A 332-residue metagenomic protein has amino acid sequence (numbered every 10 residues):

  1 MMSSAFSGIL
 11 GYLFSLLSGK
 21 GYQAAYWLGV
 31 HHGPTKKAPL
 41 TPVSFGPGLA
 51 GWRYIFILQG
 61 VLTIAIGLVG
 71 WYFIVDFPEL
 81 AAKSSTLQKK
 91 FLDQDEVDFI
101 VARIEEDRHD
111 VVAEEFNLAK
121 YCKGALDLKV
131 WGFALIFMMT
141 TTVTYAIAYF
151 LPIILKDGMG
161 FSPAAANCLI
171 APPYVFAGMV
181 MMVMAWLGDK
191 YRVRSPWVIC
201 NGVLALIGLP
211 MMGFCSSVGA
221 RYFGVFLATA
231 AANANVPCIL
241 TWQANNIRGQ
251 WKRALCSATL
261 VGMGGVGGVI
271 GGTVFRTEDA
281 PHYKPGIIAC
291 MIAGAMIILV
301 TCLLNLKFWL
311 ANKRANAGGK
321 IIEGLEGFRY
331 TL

Functional and structural regions predicted by a protein language model:
S7-L10, A234-G249: Intracellular juxtamembrane helix-capping segments at the cytosolic ends of symmetry-related transmembrane helices
F14, L187, T277-E278: Hydrophobic alpha-helical transmembrane and interfacial-helix anchor sites in secondary transporters
S15-P34, P39-Y121, P285, C290-M291 (+2 more regions): Central mid-sequence intracellular linker of multi-pass
L17-K20, W242-A254, A280-P281: Paired intracellular helix-loop junctions of major facilitator superfamily
F116-W186, V236, L240-T241, G271-G272: Extracytoplasmic gate region of multi-pass secondary transporters
P196-M211: Structural signature of the two symmetry-related core transmembrane helices
G219-W242, L260-V261: Hydrophobic core of transmembrane alpha-helices in multi-pass small-molecule transporters, especially MFS/SLC-type
Q250-Y283, A289-A293: A late C-terminal transmembrane helix in Major Facilitator Superfamily
